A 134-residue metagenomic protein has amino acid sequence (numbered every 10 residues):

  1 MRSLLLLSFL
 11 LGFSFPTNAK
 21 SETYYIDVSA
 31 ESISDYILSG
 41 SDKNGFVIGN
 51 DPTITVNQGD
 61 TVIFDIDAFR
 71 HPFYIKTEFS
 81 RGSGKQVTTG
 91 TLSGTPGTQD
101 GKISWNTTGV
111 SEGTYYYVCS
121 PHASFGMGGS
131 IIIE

Functional and structural regions predicted by a protein language model:
L4-G12: Sec-dependent N-terminal signal peptides
F15-S21: Sec/Tat signal peptide C-region and signal peptidase I cleavage site
E22-D35, S39-G40, F46-G49, L92-E134: Extracellular/periplasmic metallocenter environments
D51-T55: Short beta-strand segments of immunoglobulin-like
V56-V62: Short coil/turn motif common to extracellular beta-sandwich-like domains
G59, D67-F69: Short solvent-exposed strand-capping/beta-turn motif centered on an Asx-Ser/Thr pair
I63, P72-K76: Beta-strand signatures of extracellular beta-sandwich domains
T77-S83: Short edge-strand/loop segments of extracellular domains
